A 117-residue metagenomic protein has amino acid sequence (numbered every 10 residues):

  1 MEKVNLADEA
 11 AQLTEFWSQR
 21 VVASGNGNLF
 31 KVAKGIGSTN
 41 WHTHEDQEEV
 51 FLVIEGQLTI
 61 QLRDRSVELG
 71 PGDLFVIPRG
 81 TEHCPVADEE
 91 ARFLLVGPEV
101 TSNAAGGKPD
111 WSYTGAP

Functional and structural regions predicted by a protein language model:
E2-A10, A23, D88-P117: Double-stranded beta-helix
L6-W41, Q47, V96, A105: A short glycine-rich, His/Asp/Glu-containing loop-to-beta-strand
S18, N28, G37, R65 (+3 more regions): A generic "binding-loop/recognition-motif" signal
N26, I54-E55, G70-P71, E89: A cytosolic small-molecule/anion-sensing beta-strand core signal
G37, D46-L58, R63-D64: Glycine- and acidic-residue-biased ligand/ion/polar-headgroup-sensing regions
W41-H42, I60-Q61, I77, E82-D88 (+1 more regions): Short beta-strand His + acidic residue motifs that chelate non-heme Fe in jelly-roll/DSBH and cupin folds
R63-R79: Short acidic-glycine-tyrosine-enriched beta hairpin
